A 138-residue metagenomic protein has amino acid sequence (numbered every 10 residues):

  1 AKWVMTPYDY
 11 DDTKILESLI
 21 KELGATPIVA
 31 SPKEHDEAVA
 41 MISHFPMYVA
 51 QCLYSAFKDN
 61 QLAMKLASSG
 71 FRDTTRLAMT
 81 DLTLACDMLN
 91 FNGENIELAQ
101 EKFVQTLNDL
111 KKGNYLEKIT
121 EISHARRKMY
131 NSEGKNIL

Functional and structural regions predicted by a protein language model:
A1-R76: Internal alpha-helical scaffold of NAD(P)-dependent oxidoreductase catalytic cores
E17, E22, E34-E37, E94-E97 (+4 more regions): Glutamate identity and glutamate-enriched acidic tracts
L62-R127: Interdomain hinge/lid region at the active-site interface of Rossmann-like NAD(P)-dependent oxidoreductases
N131-L138: Long, positively charged, glycine-interspersed low-complexity recognition regions
